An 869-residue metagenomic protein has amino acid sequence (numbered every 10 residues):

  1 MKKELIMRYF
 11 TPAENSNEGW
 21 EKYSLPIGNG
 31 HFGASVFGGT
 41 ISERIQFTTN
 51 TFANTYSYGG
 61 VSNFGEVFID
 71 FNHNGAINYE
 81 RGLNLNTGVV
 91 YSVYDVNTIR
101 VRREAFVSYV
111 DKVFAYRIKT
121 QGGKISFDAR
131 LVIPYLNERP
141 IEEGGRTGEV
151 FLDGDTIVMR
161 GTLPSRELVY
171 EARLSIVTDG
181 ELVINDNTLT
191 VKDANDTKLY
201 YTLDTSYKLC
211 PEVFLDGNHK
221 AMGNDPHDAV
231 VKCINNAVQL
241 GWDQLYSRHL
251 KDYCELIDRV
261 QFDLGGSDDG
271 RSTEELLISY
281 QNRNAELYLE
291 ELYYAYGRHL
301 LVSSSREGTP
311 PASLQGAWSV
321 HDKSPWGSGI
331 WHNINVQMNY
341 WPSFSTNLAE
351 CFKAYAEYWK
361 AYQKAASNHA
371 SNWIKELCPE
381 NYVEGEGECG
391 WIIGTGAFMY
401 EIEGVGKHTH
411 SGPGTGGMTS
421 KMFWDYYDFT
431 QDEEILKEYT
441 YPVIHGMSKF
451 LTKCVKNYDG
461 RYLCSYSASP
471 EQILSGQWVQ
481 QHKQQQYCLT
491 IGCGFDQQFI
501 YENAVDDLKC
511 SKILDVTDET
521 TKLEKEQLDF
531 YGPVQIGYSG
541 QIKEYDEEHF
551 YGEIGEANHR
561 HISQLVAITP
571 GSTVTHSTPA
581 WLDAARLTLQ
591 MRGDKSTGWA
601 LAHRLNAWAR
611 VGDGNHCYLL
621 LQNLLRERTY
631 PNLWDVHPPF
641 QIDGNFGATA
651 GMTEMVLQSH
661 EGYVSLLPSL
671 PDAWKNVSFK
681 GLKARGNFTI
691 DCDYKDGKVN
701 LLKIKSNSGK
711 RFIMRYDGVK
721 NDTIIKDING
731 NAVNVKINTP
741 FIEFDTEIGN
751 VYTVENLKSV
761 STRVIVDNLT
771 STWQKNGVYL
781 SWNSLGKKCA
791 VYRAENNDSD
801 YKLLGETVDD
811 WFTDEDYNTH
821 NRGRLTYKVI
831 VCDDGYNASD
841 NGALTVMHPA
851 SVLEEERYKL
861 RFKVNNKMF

Functional and structural regions predicted by a protein language model:
M1-K407, D425-Y427, H445-S448, Y462 (+8 more regions): Aromatic-residue-lined binding/catalytic grooves and analogous aromatic/hydrophobic interfacial grooves in multimeric
E21-F52, I330-E350, K456-Y458, C464-I513 (+2 more regions): C-terminal capping/lid segments that line or modulate ligand- or cofactor-binding pockets
D322, W331-M338, N347-Y355, W359-P442 (+5 more regions): Active-site-proximal binding-pocket segments
N734-K736, L803-D809: Short beta-strand segments within Ig-like beta-sandwich modules, predominantly Fibronectin type-III
S761-L785, G835-N865: Pro/Thr/Ser/Gly-rich low-complexity, intrinsically disordered linker/stalk tracts
G786-Y801: Extracellular low-complexity, O-glycosylation-prone stalks/linkers
D809-E815: Short S/T/G- and acidic-enriched coil/turn segments that sit immediately N-terminal to beta-strands in beta-sandwich
D816-N837: Beta-strand-rich modules
